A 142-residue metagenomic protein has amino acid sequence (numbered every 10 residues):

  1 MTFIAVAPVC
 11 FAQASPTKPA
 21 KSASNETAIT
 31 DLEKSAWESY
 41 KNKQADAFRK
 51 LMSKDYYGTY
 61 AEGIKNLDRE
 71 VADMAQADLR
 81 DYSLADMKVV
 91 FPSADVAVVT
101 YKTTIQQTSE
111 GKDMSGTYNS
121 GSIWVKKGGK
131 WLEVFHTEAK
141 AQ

Functional and structural regions predicted by a protein language model:
M1-V9: Bacterial N-terminal signal peptides
F11-Q142: A beta-strand edge to alpha-helix "cap/lid" segment located at domain peripheries
